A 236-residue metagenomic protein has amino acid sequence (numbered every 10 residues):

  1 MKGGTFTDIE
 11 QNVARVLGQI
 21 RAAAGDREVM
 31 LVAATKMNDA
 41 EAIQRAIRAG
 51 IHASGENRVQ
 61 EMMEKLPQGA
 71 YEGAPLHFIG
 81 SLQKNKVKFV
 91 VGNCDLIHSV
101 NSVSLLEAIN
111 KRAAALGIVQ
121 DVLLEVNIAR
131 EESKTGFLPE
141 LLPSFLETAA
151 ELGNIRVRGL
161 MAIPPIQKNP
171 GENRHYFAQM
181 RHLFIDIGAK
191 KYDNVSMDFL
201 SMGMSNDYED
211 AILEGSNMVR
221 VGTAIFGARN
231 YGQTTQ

Functional and structural regions predicted by a protein language model:
M1-N206, E214, F226: Conserved alpha/beta-domain cores
G55, V219-R220: Paired acidic/hydrophobic, glycine-rich loop segments that form the ligand-binding mouth/hinge of periplasmic-binding
E209-L213, V221, I225-G232: Expand to "…catalyze enediolate/carbanion chemistry for C-C bond making/breaking, isomerization, decarboxylation
T234-Q236: Mg2+-dependent phosphoryl-transfer enzymes with acidic/Ser/Thr/Gly-rich catalytic loops
